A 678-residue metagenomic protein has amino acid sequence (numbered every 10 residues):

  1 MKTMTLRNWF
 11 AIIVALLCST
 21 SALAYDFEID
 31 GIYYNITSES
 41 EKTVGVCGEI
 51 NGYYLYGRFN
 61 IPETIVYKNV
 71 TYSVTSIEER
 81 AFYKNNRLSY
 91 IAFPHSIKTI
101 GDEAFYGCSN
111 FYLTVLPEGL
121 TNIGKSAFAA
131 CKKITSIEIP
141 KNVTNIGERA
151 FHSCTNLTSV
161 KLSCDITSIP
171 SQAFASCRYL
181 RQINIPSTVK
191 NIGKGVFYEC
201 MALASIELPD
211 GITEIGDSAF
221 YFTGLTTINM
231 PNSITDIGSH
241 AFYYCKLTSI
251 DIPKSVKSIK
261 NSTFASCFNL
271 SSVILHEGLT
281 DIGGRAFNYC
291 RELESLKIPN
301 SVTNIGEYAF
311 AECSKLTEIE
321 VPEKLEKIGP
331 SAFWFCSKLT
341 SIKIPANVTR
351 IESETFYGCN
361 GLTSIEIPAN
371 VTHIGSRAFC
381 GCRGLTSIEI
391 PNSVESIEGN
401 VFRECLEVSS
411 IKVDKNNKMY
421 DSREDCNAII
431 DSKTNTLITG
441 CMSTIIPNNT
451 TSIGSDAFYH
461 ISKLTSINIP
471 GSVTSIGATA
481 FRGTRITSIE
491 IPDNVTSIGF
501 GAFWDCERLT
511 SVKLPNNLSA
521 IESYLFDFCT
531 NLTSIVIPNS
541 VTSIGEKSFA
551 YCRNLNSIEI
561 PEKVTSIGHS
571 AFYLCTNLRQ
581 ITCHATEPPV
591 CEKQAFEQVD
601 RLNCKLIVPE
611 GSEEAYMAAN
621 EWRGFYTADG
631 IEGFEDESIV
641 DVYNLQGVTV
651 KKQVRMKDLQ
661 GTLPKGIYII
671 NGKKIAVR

Functional and structural regions predicted by a protein language model:
M1-N8, R678: Positively charged n-region of N-terminal signal peptides that target proteins for export
W9-T20: Bacterial N-terminal signal peptides
A22-D26: Boundary at the C-terminal end of the N-terminal hydrophobic targeting segment
D30, S432, G440, D505 (+1 more regions): Short strand-coil-strand connectors
E39, Y54-S76, N86-T99, S109-N122 (+21 more regions): Structural signature of tandem-repeat unit edges
E79-A81, G101-Y106, G124-A129, G147-A150 (+18 more regions): Consensus positions within tandem repeat domains that build extended binding/scaffold surfaces
G611-G630: A recurrent domain-boundary module in secreted/ectodomain proteins
D629-R678: C-terminal outer-membrane/trafficking sorting elements
